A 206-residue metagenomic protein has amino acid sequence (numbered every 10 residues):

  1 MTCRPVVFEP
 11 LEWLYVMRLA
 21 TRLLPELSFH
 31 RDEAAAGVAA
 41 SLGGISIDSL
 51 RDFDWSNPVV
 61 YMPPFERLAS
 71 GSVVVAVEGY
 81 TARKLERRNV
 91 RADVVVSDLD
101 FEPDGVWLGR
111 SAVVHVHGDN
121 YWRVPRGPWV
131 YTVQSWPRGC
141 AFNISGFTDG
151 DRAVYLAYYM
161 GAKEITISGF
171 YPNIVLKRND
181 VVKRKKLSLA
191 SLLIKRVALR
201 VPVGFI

Functional and structural regions predicted by a protein language model:
M1-V59, R67-A69, L176-I206: N-terminal donor/sugar-recognition subdomains of glycan-related enzymes, prototypically the membrane-proximal stem
S56-M62, T166-I167: Short hydrophobic beta-strand segments
M62-P63, V133: Pocket-edge structural micro-motifs
P63-P64, G146, G150, G169: Glycine-centered flexibility sites
F65-E66, T81, W136, P172: Short, glycine-/Ser/Thr-/acidic-enriched flexible segments
V73, G79-A162: Acidic/Gly/His-enriched mid-domain segments of enzyme catalytic cores or analogous surface patches that mediate
P137, I167-N173, R184-K186: Buried, small/hydrophobic-residue-enriched core segments of structured protein domains
M160-N179: Glycine-rich phosphate/pyrophosphate-binding loops and their adjacent beta-strand/loop elements at enzyme active sites
